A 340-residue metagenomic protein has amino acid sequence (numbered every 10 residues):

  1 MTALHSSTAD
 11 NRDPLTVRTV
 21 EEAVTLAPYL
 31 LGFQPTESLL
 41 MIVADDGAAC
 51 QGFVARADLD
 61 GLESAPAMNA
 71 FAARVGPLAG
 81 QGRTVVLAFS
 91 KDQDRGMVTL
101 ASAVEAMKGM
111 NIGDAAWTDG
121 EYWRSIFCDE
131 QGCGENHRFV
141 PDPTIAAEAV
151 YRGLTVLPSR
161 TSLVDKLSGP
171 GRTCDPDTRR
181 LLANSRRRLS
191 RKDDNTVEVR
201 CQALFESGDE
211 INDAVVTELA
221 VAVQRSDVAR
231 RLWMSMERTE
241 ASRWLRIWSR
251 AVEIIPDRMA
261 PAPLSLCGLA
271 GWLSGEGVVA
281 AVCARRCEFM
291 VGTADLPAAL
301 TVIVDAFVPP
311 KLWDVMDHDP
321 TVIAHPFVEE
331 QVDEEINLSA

Functional and structural regions predicted by a protein language model:
T2-E37, G47-A340: Charged, compositionally biased boundary regions
L39-V43: Short beta-strand scaffold segments in enzyme catalytic cores
